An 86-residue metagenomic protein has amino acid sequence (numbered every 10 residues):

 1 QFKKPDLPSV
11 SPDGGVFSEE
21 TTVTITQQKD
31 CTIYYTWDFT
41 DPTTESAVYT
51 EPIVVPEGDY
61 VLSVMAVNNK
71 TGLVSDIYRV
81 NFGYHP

Functional and structural regions predicted by a protein language model:
Q1-P86: Short, compositionally stereotyped local motifs that mark structural "simplifiers"
